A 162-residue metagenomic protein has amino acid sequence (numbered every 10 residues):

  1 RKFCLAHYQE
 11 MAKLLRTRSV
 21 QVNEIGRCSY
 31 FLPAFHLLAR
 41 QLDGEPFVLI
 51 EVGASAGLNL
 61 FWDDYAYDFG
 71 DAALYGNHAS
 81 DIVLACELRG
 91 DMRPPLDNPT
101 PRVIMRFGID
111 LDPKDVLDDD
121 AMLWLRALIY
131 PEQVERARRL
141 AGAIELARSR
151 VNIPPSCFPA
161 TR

Functional and structural regions predicted by a protein language model:
R1-H7, T17, V22, L37-I50 (+1 more regions): Class I S-adenosyl-L-methionine-dependent methyltransferase module
E10-L14: Short glycine/proline-rich turn/loop motifs
S29-P33: Short amphipathic alpha-helical face segments that pack within enzyme cores and frequently flank/anchor catalytic
F158-R162: Conserved SAM/SAH-binding loop
